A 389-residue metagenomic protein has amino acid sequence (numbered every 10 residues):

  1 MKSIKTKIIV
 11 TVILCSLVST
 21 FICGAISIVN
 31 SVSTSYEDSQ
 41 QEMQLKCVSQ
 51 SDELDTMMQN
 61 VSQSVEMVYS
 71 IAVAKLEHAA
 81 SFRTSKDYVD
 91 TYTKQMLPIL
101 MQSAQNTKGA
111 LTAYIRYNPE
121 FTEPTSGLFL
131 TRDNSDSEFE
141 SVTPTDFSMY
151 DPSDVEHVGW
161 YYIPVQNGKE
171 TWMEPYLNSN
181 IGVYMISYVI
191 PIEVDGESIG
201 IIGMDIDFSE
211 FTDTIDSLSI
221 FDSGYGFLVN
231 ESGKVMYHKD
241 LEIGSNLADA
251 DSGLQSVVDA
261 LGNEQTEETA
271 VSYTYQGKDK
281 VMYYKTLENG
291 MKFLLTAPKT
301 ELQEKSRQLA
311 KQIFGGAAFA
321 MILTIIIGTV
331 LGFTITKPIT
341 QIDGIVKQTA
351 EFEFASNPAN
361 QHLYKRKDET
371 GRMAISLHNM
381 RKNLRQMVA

Functional and structural regions predicted by a protein language model:
T6-V10, C15-T91: Juxtamembrane extracytoplasmic/periplasmic/luminal helical "stalk" adjacent to the first N-terminal
L17-F21, K292-V346, A350: Cytoplasm-proximal transmembrane signaling helix
D55, V73, L100-K108, I215-F221 (+1 more regions): Short regulatory alpha-helical segment in sensory/regulatory domains of signaling proteins that mediates
F82-D90, S103-E170, E174-G182, K234-S252: Extracellular/periplasmic ligand-sensing ectodomains of membrane signal-transduction proteins
N178, I192-V194, Y275-G277, L287 (+1 more regions): Sensor-regulatory modules in signal-transduction proteins
I181-S217, V281-Y283, K292-E301, K305: Conserved beta-strands of PAS-like sensory domains
E210-F293: Intrinsic low-complexity, intrinsically disordered coil/linker regions enriched in small/polar and charged residues
T334-K382, Q386-A389: HAMP signal relay modules and closely related sensory coiled-coil linkers that couple transmembrane inputs to cytosolic
